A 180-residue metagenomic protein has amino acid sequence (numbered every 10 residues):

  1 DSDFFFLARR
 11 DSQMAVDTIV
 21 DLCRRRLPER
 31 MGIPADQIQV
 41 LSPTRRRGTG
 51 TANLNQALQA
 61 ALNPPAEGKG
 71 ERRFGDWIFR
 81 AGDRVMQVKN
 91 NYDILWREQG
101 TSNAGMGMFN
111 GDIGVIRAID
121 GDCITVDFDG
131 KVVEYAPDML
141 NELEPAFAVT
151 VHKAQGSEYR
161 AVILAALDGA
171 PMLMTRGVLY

Functional and structural regions predicted by a protein language model:
D1-M106: Conserved helicase motor core of P-loop NTPases
N110-Y180: C-terminal accessory regions
